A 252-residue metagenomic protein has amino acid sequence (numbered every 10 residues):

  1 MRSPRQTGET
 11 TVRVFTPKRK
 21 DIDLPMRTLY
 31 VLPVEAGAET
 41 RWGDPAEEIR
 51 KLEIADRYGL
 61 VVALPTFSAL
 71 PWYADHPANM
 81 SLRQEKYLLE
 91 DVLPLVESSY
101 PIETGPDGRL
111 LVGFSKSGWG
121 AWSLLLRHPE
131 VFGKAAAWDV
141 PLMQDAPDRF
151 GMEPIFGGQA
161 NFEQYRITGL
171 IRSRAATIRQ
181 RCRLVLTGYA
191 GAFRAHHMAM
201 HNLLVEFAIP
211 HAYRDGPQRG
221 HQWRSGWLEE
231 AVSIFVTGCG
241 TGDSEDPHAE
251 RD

Functional and structural regions predicted by a protein language model:
M1-D252: Non-catalytic cap/lid and distal C-terminal segments of serine-dependent acyl enzymes
